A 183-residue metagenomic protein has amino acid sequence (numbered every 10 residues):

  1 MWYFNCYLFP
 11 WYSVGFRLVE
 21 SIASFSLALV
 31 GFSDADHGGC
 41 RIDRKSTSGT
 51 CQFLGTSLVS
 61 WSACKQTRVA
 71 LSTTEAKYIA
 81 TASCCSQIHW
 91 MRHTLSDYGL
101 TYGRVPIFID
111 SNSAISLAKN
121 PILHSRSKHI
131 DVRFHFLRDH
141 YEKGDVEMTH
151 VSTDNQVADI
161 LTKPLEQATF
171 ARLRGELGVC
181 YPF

Functional and structural regions predicted by a protein language model:
M1-E20, S152, T162: C-terminal reverse transcriptase regions that engage the nucleic-acid substrate
M1-F9, D36-G39, T47, T74-W90: Conserved pre-motif C helix in the palm subdomain of viral-like polymerases
C6, P10-W11, L18, L27 (+3 more regions): Generic detector of N-terminal low-structure segments
P10, F25-A28, S46-S48, F53-G55 (+2 more regions): Short, well-ordered loop/turn elements at secondary-structure boundaries
V14-L29, A35: Flexible, glycine/threonine-enriched loop-and-boundary segments that flank and lead into catalytic domains of large
S21-A23, R41-I42, D97-L100: Short, conserved, surface-exposed binding loops centered on an aromatic residue
L27-A28, C64-F183: RNase H-like nuclease module associated with reverse transcription
G31-T74: RNase H-like nuclease fold core
